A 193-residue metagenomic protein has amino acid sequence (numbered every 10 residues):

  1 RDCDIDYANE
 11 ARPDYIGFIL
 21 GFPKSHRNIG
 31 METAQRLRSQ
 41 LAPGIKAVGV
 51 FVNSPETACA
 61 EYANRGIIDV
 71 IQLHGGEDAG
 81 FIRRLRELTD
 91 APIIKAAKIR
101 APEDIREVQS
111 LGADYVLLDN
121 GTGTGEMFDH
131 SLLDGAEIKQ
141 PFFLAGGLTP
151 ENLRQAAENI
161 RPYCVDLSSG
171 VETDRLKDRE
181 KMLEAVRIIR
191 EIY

Functional and structural regions predicted by a protein language model:
R1-L118, G123-Y193: Conserved N-terminal beta1-alpha1 strand-loop-helix module at the mouth
